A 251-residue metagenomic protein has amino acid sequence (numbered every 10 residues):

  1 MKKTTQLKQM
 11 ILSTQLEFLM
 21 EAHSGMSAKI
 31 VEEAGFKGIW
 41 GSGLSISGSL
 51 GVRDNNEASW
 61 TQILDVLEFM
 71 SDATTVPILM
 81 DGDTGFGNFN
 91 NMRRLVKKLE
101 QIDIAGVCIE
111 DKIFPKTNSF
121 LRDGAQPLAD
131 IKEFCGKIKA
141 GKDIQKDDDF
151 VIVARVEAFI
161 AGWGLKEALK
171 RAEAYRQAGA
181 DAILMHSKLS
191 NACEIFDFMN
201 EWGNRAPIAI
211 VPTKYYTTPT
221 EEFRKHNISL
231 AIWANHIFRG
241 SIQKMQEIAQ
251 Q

Functional and structural regions predicted by a protein language model:
K2-S229, W233, G240-Q246: Alpha/beta enzyme core
A249-Q251: Short, intrinsically disordered, charge-balanced linker/junction segments flanking boundaries in proteins
